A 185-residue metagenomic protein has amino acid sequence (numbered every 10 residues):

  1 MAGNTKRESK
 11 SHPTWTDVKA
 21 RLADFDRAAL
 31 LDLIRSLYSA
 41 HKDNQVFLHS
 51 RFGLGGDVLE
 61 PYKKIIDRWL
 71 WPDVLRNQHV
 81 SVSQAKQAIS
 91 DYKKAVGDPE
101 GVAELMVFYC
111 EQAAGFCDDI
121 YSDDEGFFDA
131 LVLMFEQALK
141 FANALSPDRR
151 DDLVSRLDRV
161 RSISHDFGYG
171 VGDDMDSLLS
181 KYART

Functional and structural regions predicted by a protein language model:
M1-K10, L179-T185: Short, low-complexity, intrinsically disordered N-terminal peptides in bacterial proteins
A2-N4, G101, M106, G126 (+2 more regions): N-terminal intrinsically disordered, cationic/polar leader segments that include organellar targeting peptides
E8-V74: N-terminal interaction modules that seed assembly of large macromolecular complexes
F25, A40, P72, A95 (+5 more regions): Surface-exposed polar/charged interaction patches
A29, N44, Q84, M106-Y109 (+3 more regions): Structural recognition of alpha-solenoid helical scaffolds
N44-C117, Y121: Long, charge-patterned amphipathic interaction tracts in eukaryotic proteins
G101-Y109, A113, D118, S122 (+3 more regions): Charged, well-structured binding/catalytic surfaces in domain cores that contact anionic ligands
V132-T185: Eukaryote-biased recognition of C-terminal alpha-helical segments
